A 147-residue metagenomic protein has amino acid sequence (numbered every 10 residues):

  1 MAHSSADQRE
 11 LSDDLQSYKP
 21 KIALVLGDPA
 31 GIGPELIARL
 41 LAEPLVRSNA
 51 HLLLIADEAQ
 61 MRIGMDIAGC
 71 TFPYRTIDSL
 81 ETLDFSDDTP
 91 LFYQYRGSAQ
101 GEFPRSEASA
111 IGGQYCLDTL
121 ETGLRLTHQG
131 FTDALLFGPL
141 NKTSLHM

Functional and structural regions predicted by a protein language model:
A2-M147: Contiguous, glycine/small-aliphatic-enriched amphipathic segments in soluble metabolic enzymes
